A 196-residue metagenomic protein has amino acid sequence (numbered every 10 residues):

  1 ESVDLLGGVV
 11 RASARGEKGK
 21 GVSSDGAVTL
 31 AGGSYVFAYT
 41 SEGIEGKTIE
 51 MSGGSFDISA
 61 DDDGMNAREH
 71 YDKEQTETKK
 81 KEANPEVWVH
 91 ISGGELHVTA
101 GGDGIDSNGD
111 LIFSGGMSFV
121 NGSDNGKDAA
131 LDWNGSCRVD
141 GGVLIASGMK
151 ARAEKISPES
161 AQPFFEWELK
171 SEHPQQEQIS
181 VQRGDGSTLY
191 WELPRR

Functional and structural regions predicted by a protein language model:
E1-R196: A composition-driven surface/loop motif
